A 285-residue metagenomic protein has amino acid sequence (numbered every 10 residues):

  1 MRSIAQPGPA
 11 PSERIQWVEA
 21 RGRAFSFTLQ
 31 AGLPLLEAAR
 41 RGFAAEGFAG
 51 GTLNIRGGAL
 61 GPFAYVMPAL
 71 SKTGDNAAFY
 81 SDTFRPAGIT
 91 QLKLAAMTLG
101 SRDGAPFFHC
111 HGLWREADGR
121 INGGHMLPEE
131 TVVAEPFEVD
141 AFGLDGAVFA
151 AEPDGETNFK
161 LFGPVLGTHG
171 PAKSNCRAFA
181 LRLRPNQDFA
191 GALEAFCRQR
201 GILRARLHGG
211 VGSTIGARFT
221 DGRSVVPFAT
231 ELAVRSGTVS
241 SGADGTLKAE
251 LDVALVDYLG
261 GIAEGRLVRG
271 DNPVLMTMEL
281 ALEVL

Functional and structural regions predicted by a protein language model:
M1-Q6, P11-R115, S174-G212, G222-V284: Alpha/propeptide regions of enzymes that mature by internal proteolysis
R115-N122: Conserved short secondary-structure elements within globular domains
N122-L166, V268-L285: Flexible glycine-rich active-site/ligand-binding loops centered on an Asp-His dyad
K160-A172, C176-A178: Glycine- and Gly-Pro-enriched alpha-helical subdomains that act as flexible, kink-prone "lid/hinge" or packing modules
